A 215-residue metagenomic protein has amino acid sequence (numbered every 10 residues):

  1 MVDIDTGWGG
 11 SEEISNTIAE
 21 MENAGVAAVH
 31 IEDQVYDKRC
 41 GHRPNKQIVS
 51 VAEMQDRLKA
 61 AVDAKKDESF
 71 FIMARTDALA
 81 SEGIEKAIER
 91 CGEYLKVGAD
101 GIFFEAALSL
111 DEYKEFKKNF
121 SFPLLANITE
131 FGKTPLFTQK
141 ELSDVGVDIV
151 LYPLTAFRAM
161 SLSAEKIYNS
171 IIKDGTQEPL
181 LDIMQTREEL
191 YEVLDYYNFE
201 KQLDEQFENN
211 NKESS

Functional and structural regions predicted by a protein language model:
M1-Y152, R158, L162, K166-N169 (+1 more regions): Alpha/beta enzyme core
F157-S215: Extended, intrinsically disordered, low-complexity segments
